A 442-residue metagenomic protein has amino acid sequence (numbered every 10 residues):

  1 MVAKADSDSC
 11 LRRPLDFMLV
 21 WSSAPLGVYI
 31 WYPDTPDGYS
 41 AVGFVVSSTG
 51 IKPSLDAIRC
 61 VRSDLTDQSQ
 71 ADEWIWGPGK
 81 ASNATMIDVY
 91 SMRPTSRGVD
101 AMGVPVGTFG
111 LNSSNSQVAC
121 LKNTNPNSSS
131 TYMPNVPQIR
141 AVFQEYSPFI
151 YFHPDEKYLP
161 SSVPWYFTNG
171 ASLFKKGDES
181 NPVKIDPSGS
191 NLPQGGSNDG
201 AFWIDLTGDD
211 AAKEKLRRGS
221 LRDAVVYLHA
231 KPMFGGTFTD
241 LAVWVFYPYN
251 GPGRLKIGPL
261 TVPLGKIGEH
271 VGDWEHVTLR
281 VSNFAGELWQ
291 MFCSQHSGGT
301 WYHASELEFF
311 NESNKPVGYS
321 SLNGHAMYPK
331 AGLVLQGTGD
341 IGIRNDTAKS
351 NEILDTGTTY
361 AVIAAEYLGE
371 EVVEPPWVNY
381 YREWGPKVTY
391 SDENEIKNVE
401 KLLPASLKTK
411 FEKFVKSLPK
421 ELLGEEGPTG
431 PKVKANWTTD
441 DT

Functional and structural regions predicted by a protein language model:
M1-A141, Y146-D155, V163: Peripheral, non-catalytic segments of secretory and membrane proteins
C120-D273, A285-T442: A domain-level signal for the mature, folded cores of soluble proteins
R280-F284: Short beta-strand micro-motifs enriched in acidic
